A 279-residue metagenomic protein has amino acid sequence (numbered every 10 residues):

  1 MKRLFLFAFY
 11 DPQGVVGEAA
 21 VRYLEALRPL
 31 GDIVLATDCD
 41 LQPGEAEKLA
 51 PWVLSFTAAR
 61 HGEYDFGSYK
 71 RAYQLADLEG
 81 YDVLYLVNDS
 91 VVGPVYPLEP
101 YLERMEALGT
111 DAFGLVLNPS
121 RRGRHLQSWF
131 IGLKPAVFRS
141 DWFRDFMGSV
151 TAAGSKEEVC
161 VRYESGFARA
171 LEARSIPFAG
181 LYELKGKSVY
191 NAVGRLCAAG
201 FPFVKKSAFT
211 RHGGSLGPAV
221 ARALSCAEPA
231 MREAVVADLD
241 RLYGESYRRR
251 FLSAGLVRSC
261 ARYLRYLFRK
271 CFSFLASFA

Functional and structural regions predicted by a protein language model:
M1-A279: ER/Golgi luminal nucleotide-sugar-dependent glycosyltransferases, focusing on the catalytic module
